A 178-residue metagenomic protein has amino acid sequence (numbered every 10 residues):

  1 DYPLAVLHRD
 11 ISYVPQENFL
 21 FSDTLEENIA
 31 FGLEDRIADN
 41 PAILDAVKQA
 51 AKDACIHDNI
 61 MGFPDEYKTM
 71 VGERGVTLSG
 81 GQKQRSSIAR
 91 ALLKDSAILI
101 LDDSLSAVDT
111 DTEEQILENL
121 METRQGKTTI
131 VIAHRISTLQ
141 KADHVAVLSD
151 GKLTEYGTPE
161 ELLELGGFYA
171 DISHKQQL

Functional and structural regions predicted by a protein language model:
D1, H8, E26-E73, L117-E118 (+2 more regions): ABC ATPase nucleotide-binding domain helical subdomain, centered on the C-loop/LSGGQ "ABC signature"
A5, I11-P15, I130: ABC nucleotide-binding domain signature
D10-F19, R74-G75, I136: ABC ATPase nucleotide-binding domain signature
G62-E66, D103, E118, E122-G126 (+1 more regions): C-terminal portion of ABC ATPase nucleotide-binding domains
S79-G80, S86-A91, V131: ABC ATPase nucleotide-binding domain "signature" region
L93-A97, G126: A short, proline-enriched helix->beta-strand linker immediately N-terminal to the Walker B motif in ABC-type P-loop
T110-T112: Helix N-cap at the start of a conserved alpha-helix in ABC-type nucleotide-binding domains
G126-A133: Conserved H-loop
